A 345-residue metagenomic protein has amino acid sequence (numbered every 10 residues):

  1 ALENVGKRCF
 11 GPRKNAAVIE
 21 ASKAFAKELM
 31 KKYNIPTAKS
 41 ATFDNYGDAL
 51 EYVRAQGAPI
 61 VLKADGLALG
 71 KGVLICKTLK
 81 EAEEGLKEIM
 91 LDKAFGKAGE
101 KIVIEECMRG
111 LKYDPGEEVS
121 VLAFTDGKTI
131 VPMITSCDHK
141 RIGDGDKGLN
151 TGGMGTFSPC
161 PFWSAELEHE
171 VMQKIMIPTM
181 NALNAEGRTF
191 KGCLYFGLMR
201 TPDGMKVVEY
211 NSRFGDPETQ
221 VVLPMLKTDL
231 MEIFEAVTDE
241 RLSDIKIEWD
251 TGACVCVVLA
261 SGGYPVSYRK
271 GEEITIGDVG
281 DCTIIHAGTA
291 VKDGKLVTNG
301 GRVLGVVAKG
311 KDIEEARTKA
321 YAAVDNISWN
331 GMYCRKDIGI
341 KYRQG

Functional and structural regions predicted by a protein language model:
A1-S22, N34-T42: A short, GP-enriched loop/loop-strand-helix hinge that lies immediately N-terminal to, or at the N-terminal rim
C9-P12, K39-T42, I60-A64, I75 (+3 more regions): General beta-strand structural signal in soluble alpha/beta enzymes
G57-L79, V222: Conserved anion/nucleotide-ligand pocket segment
K71, M154, N299-V303: Short, solvent-exposed beta-strand edge segments and adjacent coil->beta transition regions
G72, C76-T219: Internal nucleotide-binding/catalytic subdomain
M172-L194, N211-V279: Active-site "cap" helix and flanking loop/linker of ATP-utilizing ligase/carboxylase catalytic domains
A236-G345: Peripheral (often C-terminal) accessory segments that flank ATP-dependent C-N-forming ligase machineries
